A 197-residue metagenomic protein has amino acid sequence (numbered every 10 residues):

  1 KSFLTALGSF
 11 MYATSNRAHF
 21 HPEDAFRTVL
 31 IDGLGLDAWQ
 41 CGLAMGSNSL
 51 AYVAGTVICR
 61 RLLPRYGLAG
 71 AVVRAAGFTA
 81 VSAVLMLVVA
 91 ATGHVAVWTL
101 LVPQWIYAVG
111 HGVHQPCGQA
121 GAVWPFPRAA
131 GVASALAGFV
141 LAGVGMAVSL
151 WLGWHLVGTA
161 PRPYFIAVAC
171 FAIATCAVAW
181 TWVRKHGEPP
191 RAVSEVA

Functional and structural regions predicted by a protein language model:
K1-H19, W105-I106: Pair of pore-lining "gating" transmembrane helices in MFS-fold secondary transporters
D24-Q40: Short amphipathic helix-loop junctions that connect adjacent transmembrane helices in Major Facilitator Superfamily/SLC
D37, G153-F171: A membrane-interface helix-boundary motif in multi-pass transporters
A38-G42, G46, A135: Small-residue hotspots at the loop-to-helix junctions and early N-terminal turns of transmembrane alpha-helices
G55-A69: Helix-to-loop junctions at the C-terminal end of transmembrane segments in multipass secondary transporters
G70-Q115: C-terminal transmembrane helical hairpin of 12-TM major facilitator-type secondary transporters
Q119-V157: A late C-terminal transmembrane helix in Major Facilitator Superfamily
W182-A197: Intrinsic disorder in cytosolic terminal tails and internal cytosolic loops of multi-pass membrane transporters
